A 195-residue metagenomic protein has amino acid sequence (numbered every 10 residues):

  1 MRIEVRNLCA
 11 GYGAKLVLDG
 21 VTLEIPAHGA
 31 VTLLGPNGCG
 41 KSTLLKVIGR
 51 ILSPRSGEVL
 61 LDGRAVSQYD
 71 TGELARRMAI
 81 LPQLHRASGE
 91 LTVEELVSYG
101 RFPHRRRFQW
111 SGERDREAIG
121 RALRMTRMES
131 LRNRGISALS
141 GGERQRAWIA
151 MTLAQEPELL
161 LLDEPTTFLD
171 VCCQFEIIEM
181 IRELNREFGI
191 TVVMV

Functional and structural regions predicted by a protein language model:
L34-P36: The feature captures the beta-strand-to-loop junction immediately N-terminal to the Walker
G49: Helix-to-loop junction immediately C-terminal to a conserved catalytic motif
G57-A65, L74: Conserved ABC transporter NBD signature motif
S98, E113-L131: Conserved ABC ATPase "signature" region
Q109-W110, G135-L139, E143: Conserved ABC ATPase signature
E156: Conserved catalytic motifs of ABC-family nucleotide-binding domains
L160-E164: Catalytic Walker B motif of ABC-type/P-loop ATPase nucleotide-binding domains
